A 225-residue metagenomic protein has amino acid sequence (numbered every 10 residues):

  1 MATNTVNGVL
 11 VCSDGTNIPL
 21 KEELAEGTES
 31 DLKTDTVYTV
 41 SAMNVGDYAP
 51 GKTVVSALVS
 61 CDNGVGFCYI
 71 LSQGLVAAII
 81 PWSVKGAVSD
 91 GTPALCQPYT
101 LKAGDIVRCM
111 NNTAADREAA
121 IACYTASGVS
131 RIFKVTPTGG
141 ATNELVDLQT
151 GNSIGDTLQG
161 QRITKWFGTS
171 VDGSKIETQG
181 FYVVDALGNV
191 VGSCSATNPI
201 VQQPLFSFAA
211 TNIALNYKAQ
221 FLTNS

Functional and structural regions predicted by a protein language model:
M1-S225: Beta-strand-centric surfaces of beta-sandwich/beta-rich domains
